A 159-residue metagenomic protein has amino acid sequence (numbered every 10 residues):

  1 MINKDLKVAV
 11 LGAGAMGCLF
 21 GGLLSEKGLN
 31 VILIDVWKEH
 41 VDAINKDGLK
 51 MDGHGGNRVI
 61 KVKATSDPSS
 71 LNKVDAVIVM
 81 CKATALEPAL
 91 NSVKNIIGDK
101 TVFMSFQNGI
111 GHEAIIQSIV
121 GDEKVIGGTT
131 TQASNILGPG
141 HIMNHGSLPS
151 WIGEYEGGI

Functional and structural regions predicted by a protein language model:
M1-L49: NAD(P)+-binding Rossmann beta1-loop-alpha1 motif at the extreme N-terminus of oxidoreductases
N3, N144-H145: A generic fold-level signal
D5-K7, D75, L148: Nucleotide donor/acceptor-binding cores
W37, G109, L148: A generic "binding-loop/recognition-motif" signal
L49-K50, S134: Residue-level marker of structural boundaries
H54-R58, Y155: Active-site-adjacent segment of FAD-dependent monooxygenases/related oxidoreductases
R58-M143, W151: Rossmann-like NAD(P)(H) cofactor-binding subdomain of soluble oxidoreductases
G157-I159: Short helix-loop capping/hinge motifs at secondary-structure junctions, enriched in acidic/polar residues
